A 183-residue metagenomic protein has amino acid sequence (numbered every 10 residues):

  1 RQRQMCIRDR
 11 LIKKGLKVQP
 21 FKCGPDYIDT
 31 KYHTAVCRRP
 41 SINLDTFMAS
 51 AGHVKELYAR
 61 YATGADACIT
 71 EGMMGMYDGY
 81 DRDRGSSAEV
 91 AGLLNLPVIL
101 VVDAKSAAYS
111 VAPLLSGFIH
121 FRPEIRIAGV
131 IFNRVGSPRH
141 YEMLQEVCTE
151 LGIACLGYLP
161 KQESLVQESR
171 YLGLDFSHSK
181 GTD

Functional and structural regions predicted by a protein language model:
Q2-C6: Short, small-residue-biased leader/transition segments that mark boundaries at the very start of proteins
R8-L94, V102-R126, P138-E142: ATP-dependent carboxylate-amine ligase catalytic core
V98-V101, L156-Y158: Short hydrophobic alpha-helical runs that function as membrane-insertion/retention elements
L100-D103, I131-N133: Conserved beta-strand segments of the P-loop GTPase G domain that flank and frequently precede/overlap
Y109-D183: Internal gly/pro-rich beta-alpha loop/helix module that stabilizes soluble enzyme cofactors or their anionic handles
